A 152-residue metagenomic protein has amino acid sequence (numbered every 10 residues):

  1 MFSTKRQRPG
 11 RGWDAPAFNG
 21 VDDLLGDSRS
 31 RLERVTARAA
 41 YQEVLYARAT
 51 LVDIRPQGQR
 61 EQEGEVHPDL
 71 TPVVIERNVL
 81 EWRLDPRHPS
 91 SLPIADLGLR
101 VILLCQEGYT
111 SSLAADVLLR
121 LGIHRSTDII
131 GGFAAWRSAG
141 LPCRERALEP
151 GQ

Functional and structural regions predicted by a protein language model:
M1-A49, Q57-R100, Y109-Q152: Rhodanese-like catalytic fold shared by cysteine-dependent sulfurtransferases and DSP/PTP-type phosphatases
V52: Active-site flanking residues adjacent to catalytic metal/cofactor-binding acidic residues
L104: Short, surface-exposed ligand- or partner-binding patches at beta-edge/loop junctions that are enriched in aromatics
